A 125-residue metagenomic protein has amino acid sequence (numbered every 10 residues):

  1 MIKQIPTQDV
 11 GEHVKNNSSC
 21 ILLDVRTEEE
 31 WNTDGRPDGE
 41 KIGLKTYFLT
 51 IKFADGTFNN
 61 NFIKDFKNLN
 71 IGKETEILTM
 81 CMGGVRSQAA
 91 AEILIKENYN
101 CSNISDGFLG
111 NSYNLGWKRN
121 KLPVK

Functional and structural regions predicted by a protein language model:
M1-C20, E28-E76, V85-K125: Rhodanese-like catalytic fold shared by cysteine-dependent sulfurtransferases and DSP/PTP-type phosphatases
D24: Conserved active-site aspartate in kinases
T79-M80: Short, surface-exposed ligand- or partner-binding patches at beta-edge/loop junctions that are enriched in aromatics
